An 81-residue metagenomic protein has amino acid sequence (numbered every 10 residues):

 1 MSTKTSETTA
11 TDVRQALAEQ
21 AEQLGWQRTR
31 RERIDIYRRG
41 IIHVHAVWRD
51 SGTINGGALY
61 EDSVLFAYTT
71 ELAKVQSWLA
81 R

Functional and structural regions predicted by a protein language model:
M1-R31, V64-A73: Negatively charged, low-complexity tracts enriched in Asp/Glu with abundant Ser/Thr
L24-T53: Amphipathic, interaction-prone secondary-structure segments
H45-T70: Intrinsically disordered, low-complexity regulatory segments enriched in Ser/Thr/Pro and charged residues
Q76-A80: Compositionally biased terminal segments of proteins
